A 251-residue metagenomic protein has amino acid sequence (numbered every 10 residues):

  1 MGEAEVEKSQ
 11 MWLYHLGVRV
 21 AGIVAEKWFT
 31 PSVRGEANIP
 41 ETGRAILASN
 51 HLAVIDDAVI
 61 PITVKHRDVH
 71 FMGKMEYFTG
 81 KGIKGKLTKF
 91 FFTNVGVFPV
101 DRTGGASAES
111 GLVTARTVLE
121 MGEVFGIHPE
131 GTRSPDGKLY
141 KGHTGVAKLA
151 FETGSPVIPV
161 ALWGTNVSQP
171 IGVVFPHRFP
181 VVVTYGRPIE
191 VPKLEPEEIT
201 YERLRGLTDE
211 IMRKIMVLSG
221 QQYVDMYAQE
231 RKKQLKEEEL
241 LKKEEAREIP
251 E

Functional and structural regions predicted by a protein language model:
G2-L13, E109-E251: Non-catalytic C-terminal accessory region of glycerolipid acyltransferases and related lyso-lipid remodeling enzymes
K8-W28, G80-G96, V174-P180: Alpha-helical membrane-targeting segments
Y14, V20-H51: Helix-to-loop junction immediately C-terminal to a conserved catalytic motif
V20-G22, N94-R102, P129-R133: Short, basic, glycine/proline-bearing loop/turn elements
A25, K65, T93, L119 (+1 more regions): Anion (oxyanion) recognition and catalysis
F29, G105-E109: A conditional alpha-helix N-cap/helix-loop micro-motif detector
V33, K84-G85, E109-L112: Structural motif corresponding to alpha-helix initiation and N-cap regions
E41-G105: Catalytic core of membrane glycerolipid acyltransferases/transacylases, capturing the structured, soluble-facing
